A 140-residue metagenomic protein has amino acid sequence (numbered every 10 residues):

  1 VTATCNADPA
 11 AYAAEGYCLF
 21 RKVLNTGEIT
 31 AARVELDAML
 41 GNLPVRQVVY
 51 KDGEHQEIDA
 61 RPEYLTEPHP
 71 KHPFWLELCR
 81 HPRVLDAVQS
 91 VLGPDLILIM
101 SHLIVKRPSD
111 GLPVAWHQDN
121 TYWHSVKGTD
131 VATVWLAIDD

Functional and structural regions predicted by a protein language model:
V1-E15, R21-W116, N120-S125: Non-heme Fe(II)-dependent double-stranded beta-helix
C18-L19, D140: Short beta-strand segments in beta-sandwich/barrel cores
D119, A137-D139: Histidine- and/or cysteine-centered catalytic micro-motif in compact active-site loops
V126-T129, D139: Short, glycine/small-residue-enriched coil/turn segments at secondary-structure junctions
